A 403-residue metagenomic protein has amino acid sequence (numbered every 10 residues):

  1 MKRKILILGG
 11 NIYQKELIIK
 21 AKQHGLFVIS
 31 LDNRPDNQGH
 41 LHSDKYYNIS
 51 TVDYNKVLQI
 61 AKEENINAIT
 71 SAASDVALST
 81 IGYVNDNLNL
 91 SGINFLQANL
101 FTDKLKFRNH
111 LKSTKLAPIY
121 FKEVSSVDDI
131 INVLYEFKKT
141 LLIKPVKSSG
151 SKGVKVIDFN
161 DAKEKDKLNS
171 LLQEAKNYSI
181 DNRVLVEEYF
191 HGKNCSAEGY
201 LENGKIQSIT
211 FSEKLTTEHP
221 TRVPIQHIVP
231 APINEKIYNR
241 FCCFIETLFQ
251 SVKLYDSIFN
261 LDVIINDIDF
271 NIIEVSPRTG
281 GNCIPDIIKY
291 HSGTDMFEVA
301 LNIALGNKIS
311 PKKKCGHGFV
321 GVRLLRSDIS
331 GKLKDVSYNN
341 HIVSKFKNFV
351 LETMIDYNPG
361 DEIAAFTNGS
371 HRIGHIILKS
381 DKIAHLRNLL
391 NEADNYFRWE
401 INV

Functional and structural regions predicted by a protein language model:
M1-L96, D128, S327, Y357-H371 (+1 more regions): ATP-binding N-terminal substructure of ATP-dependent carboxylate-amine bond-forming enzymes
D103-V184, H191, N203-K205, I228-C243 (+2 more regions): Active-site nucleotide/adenylate-binding loops and adjacent lid/helix of ATP-dependent enzymes
S113, V299-V403: Peripheral (often C-terminal) accessory segments that flank ATP-dependent C-N-forming ligase machineries
K155, E188, K289, I373-D381: Short, well-ordered beta-strand elements within core beta-sheets of diverse protein domains
K163-D166, E188-L254, I258, I265 (+3 more regions): ATP-dependent carboxylate/phosphate-activation module, predominantly the ATP-grasp catalytic core and closely related
D269-F270: Conserved protein kinase catalytic/activation segment
